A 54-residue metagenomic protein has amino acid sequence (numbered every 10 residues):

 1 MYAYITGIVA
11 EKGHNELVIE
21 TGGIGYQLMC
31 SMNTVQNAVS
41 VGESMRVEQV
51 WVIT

Functional and structural regions predicted by a protein language model:
Y2-T6, E11-T54: Long, highly charged, low-complexity intrinsically disordered interaction regions that mediate electrostatic DNA/RNA
